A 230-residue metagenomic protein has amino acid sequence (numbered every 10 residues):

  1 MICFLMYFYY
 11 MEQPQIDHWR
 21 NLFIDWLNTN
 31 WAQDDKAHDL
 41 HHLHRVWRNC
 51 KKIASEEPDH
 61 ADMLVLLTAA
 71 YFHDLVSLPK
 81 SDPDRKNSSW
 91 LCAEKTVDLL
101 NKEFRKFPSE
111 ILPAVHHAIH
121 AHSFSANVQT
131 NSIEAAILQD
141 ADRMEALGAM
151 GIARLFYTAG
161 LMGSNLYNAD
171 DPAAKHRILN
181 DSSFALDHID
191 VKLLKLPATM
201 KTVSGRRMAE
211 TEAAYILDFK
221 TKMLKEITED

Functional and structural regions predicted by a protein language model:
Y7-Y10: Short, positively charged and aromatic/hydrophobic N-terminal segments
E12-Q15, W31-L40, H44, R48-P58 (+2 more regions): Divalent metal-dependent phosphate-bond-processing catalytic cores, especially two-metal-ion Mg2+/Mn2+ enzymes that act
Q13-N28: Short alpha-helical hairpin
R20, I24, W47, S89-V97 (+3 more regions): An amphipathic alpha-helix signature
L40, H44, M63, L67 (+3 more regions): Short, well-structured alpha-helical segments
A61-D82, S88, C92, T96 (+1 more regions): His-Asp-centered metal-binding catalytic motifs of divalent-metal-dependent phosphohydrolases/nucleases
L99, E103-A136: Hydrophobic, well-structured mid-protein blocks that either form specific transmembrane helices
